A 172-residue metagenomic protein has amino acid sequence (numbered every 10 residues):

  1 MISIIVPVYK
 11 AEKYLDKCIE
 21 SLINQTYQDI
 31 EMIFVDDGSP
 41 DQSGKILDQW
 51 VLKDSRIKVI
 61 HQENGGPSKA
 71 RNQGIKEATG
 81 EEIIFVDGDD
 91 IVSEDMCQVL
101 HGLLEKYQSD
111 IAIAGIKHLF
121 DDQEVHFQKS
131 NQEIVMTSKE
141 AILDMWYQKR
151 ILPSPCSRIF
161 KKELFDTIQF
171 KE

Functional and structural regions predicted by a protein language model:
M1-S3, S21, E31: Cell-envelope/extracellular polymer assembly enzymes that use nucleotide-activated donors
A11-N24: Short, well-formed alpha-helical segments that are part of the catalytic scaffolds of diverse glycosyltransferases
D16, I30, D41-Q49, I91 (+1 more regions): Acidic helix N-cap motif at the loop->helix transition within catalytic regions of sugar-transfer enzymes
S21, D36-K45, G66: A conserved acidic beta->alpha catalytic loop
Q62-A78: Glycine-rich, basic loop-to-helix element that forms the pyrophosphate-binding segment of sugar-nucleotide handling
I83: Short aromatic/hydrophobic "clamp" motif used to bind/position activated sugar donors
D95-Q128: Conserved donor NDP-sugar-binding/catalytic core segment of glycosyltransferases
E140-E172: Conserved nucleotide-sugar donor-binding catalytic segment
